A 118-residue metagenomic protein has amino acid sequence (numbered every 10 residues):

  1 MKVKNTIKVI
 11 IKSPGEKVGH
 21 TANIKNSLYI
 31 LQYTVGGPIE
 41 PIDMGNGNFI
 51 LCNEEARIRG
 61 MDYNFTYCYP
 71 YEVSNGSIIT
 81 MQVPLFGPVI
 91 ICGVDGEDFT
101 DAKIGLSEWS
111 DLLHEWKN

Functional and structural regions predicted by a protein language model:
K2-N118: Domain-length accessory/inserted modules outside core catalytic folds
